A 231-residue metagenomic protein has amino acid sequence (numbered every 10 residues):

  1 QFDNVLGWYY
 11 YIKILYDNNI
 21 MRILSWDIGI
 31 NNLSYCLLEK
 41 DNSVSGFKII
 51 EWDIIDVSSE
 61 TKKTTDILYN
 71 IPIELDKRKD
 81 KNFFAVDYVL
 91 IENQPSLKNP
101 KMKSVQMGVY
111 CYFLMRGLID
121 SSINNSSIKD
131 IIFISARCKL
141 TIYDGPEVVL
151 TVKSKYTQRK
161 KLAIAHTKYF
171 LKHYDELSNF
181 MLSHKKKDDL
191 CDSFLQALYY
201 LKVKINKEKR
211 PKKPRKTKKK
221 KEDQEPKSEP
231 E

Functional and structural regions predicted by a protein language model:
F2: Cationic, low-complexity basic patches in intrinsically disordered or flexible, solvent-exposed regions
V5-L6, N18-E231: Phosphate- and other anionic-substrate recognition elements at nucleic-acid/protein interfaces
Y9-D17: Short, positively charged and aromatic/hydrophobic N-terminal segments
